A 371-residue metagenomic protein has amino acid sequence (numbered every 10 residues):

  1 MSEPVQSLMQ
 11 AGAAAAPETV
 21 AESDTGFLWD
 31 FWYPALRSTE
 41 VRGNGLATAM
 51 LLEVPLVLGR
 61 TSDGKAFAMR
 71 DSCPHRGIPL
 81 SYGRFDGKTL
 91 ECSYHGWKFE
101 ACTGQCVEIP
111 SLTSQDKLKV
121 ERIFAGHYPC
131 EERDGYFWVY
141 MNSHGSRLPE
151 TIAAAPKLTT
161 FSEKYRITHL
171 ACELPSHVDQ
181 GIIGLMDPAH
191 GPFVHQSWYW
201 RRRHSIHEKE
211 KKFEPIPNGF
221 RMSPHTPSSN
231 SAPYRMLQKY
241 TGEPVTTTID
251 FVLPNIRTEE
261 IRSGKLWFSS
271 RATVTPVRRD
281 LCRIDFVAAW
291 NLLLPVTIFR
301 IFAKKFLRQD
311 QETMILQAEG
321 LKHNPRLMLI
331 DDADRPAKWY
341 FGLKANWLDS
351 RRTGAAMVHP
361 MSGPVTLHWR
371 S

Functional and structural regions predicted by a protein language model:
S2-A11, A15, V20-D24, P34-F161 (+1 more regions): Rieske [2Fe-2S] iron-sulfur-binding domain
L28-W29: Non-catalytic accessory segments flanking enzyme active sites
Y33-L36, A101, N142, R202-H204 (+2 more regions): Short, isolated positions within intrinsically disordered regulatory regions of eukaryotic proteins
K65, L148-S371: C-terminal catalytic domain of Rieske-type non-heme iron oxygenases
